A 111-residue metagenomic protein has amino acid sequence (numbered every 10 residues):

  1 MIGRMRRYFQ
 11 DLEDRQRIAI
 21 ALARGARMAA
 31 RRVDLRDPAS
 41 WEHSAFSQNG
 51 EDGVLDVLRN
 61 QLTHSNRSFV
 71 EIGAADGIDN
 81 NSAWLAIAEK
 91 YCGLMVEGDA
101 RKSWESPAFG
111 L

Functional and structural regions predicted by a protein language model:
M1-E42: Membrane-proximal basic amphipathic "stem/tether" segments
A39-L111: SAM cofactor-binding core of SAM-dependent methyltransferases, primarily the Rossmann-like beta-alpha-beta module
